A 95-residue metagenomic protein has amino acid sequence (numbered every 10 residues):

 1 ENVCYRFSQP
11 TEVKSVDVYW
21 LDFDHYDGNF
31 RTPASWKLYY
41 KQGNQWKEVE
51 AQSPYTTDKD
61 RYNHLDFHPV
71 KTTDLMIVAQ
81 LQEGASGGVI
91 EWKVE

Functional and structural regions predicted by a protein language model:
E1-E50, T56-E95: Aromatic, loop-rich ligand-recognition surfaces of beta-strand-rich domains
